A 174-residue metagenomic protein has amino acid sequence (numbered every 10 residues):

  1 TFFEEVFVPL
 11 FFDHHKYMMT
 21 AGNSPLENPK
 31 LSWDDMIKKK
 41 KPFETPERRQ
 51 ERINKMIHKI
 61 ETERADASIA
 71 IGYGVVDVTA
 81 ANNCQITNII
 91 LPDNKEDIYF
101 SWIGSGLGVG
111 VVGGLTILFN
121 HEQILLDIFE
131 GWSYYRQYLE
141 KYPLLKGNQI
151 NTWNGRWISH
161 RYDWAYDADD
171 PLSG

Functional and structural regions predicted by a protein language model:
T1-Y73, T79-N82, F119-E130, Y162-D169 (+1 more regions): N-terminal alpha-helical interaction blocks
T62-G106: Elongated alpha-helical scaffolds
T87-G174: Domain-exit/linker segments immediately C-terminal to small folded modules
